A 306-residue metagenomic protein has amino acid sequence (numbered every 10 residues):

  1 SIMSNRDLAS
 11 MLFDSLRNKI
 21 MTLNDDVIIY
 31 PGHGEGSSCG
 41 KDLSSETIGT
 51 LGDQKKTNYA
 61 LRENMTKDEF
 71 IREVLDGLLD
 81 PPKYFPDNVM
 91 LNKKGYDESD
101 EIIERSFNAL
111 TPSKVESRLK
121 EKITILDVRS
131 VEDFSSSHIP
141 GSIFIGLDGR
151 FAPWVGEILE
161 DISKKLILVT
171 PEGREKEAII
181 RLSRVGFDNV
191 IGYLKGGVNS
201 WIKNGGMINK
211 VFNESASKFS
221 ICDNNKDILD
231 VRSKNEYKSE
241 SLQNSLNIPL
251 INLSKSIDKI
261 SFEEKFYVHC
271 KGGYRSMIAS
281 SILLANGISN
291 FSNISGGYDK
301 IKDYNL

Functional and structural regions predicted by a protein language model:
S1-E69: Cap/insert and terminal regions of metallo-dependent hydrolase folds
I2-R6, S10, D53-M90, K94-G95 (+2 more regions): Rhodanese-like catalytic fold shared by cysteine-dependent sulfurtransferases and DSP/PTP-type phosphatases
L16, I20-N24, V74, L78 (+1 more regions): Structural signal for hydrophobic packing residues in well-ordered secondary-structure cores of soluble enzyme domains
N108-S117: Long, low-complexity segments enriched in small/aliphatic residues
K122: Carbohydrate-binding surfaces of carbohydrate-active enzymes
V128: Metal-dependent catalytic core segments for phosphate chemistry
